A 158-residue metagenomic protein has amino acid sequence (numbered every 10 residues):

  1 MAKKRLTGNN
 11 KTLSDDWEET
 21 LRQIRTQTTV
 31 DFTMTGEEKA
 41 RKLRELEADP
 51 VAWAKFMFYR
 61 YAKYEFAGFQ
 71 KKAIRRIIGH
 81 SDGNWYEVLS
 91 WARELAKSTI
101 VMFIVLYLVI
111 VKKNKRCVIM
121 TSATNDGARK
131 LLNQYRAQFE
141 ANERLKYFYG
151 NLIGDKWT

Functional and structural regions predicted by a protein language model:
M1-W85: N-terminal accessory segments
R76, I104-V105, L131: Short, hydrophobic/aromatic alpha-helical segments in well-folded domains
G83-F103: Walker A/P-loop
W85, K115-R116: Nucleotide donor/acceptor-binding cores
V88, I119-S122: A structural signal for short, well-ordered beta-strand segments and their strand-loop junctions that often border
A92, L106-V109, L152-G154: Catalytic micro-motifs at enzyme active sites that drive phosphoryl/nucleotidyl and oxygen chemistry
T99-K113: Walker A/P-loop NTP-binding motif
T121-T158: Conserved nucleotide-state-sensing and coupling region of NTP-binding domains
